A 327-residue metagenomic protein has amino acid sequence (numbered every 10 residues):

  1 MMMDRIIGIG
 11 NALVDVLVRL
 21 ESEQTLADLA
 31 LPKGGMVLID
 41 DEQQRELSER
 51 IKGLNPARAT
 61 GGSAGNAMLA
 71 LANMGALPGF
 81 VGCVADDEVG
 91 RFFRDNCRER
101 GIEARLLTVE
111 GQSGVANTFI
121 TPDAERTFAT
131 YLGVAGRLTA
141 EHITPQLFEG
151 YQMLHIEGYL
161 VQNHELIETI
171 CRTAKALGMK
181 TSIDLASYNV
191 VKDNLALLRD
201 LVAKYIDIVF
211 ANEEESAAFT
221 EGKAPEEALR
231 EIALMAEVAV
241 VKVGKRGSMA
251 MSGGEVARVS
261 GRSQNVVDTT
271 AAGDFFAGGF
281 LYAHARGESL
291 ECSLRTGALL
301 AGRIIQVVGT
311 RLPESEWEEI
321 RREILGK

Functional and structural regions predicted by a protein language model:
M1-G79: Glycine-rich phosphate/adenosyl-contacting loop at the front of the ribokinase-like
M2-L20, L26-K33, P225-K327: Conserved phosphate-binding/catalytic region of the ribokinase-like
P78, A104, T181-S182, A239: Hydrophobic beta-strand scaffold residues
C83, R105-T108, T118-V161: Conserved phosphate-binding/catalytic loop of the ribokinase/pfkB sugar-kinase fold
N96-S113: A glycine-rich helix N-cap at a beta->alpha junction
V115-F119, G247-A250: Short beta-strand scaffold segments in enzyme catalytic cores
L177-K180, A186-R258, N265: Conserved phosphate/ATP/ADP-binding segment of small-molecule kinases
